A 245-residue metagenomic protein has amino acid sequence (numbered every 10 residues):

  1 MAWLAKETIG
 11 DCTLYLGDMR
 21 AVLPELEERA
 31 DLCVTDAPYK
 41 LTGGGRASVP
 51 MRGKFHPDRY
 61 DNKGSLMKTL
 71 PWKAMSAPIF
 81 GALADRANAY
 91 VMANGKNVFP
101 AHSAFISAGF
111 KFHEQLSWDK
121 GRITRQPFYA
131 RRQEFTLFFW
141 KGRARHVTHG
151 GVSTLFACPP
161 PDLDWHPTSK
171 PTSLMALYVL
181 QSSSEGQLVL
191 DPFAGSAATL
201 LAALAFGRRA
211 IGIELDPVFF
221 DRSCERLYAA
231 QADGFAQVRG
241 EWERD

Functional and structural regions predicted by a protein language model:
M1-A5, D233-D245: Short mixed-charge
A2-D216, F220: Core catalytic lobe of class I
S223: Conserved SAM-binding loop
